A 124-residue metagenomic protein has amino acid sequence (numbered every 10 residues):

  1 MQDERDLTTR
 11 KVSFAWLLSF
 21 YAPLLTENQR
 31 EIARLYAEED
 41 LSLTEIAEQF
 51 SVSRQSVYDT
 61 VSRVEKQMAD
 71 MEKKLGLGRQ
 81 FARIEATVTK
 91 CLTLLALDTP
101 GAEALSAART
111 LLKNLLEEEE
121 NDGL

Functional and structural regions predicted by a protein language model:
D6-Y21: Short, Lys/Arg-enriched N-terminal segment that forms or immediately precedes the first helix of a structured domain
W16, R30-E31, K90: Pre-recognition alpha-helix immediately N-terminal to the DNA-recognition helix within helix-turn-helix or winged-helix
E27-E39: Short amphipathic alpha helix immediately N-terminal
I32, E45-A47, V57: Hydrophobic positions on the alpha-helical face of helix-turn-helix-like DNA-binding modules
S53: Helix-turn-helix DNA-binding motif, specifically the short coil turn and the N-cap/start of the second
T60-R63: Residues within the DNA-recognition helix of helix-turn-helix
E65-E72: C-terminal flanking helix
K74-P100: Intrinsically disordered, low-complexity basic tails/linkers immediately adjacent to helix-turn-helix/homeobox/MYB/SANT
